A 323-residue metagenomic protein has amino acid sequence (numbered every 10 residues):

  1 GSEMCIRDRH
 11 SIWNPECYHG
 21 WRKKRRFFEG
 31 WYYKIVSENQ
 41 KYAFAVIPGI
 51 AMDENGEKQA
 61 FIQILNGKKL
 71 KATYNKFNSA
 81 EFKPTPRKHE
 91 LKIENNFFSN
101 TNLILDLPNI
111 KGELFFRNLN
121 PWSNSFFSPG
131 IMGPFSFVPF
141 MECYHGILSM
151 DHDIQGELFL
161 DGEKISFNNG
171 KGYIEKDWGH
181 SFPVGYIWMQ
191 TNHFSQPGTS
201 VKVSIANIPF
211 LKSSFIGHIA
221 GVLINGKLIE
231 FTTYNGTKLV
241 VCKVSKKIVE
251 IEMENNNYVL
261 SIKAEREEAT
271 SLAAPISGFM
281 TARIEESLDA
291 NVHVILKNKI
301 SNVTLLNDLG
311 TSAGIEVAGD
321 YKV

Functional and structural regions predicted by a protein language model:
G1-I6: Short, small-residue-biased leader/transition segments that mark boundaries at the very start of proteins
R7-V323: Structured soluble/peripheral alpha/beta segments that form catalytic or ligand/cofactor-binding pockets
